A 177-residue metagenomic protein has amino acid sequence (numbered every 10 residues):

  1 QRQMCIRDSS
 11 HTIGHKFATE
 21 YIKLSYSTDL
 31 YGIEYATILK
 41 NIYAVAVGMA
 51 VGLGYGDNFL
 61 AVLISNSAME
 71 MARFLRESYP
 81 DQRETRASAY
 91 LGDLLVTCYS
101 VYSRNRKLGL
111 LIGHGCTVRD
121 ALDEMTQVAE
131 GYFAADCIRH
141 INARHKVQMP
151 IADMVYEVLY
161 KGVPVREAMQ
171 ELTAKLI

Functional and structural regions predicted by a protein language model:
R2-I6: Short, small-residue-biased leader/transition segments that mark boundaries at the very start of proteins
D8, S27-L30, K40, V47-V51 (+2 more regions): NAD(P)-dependent Rossmann-like dehydrogenase/reductase catalytic/cofactor-binding core
S9-K23, L39: Phosphate/pyrophosphate-binding betaalpha-module
G14, I64, A68, A121-L122 (+1 more regions): Short, well-structured alpha-helical segments that form the helix of a local strand-helix-strand
I33: Short pre-catalytic strand/loop immediately N-terminal to key active-site residues, enriched for Gly-Thr
D57-A61, S65, M71: Ligand/cofactor pocket segment of small-molecule handling proteins
S67-Y79: Flavin-binding catalytic cores
